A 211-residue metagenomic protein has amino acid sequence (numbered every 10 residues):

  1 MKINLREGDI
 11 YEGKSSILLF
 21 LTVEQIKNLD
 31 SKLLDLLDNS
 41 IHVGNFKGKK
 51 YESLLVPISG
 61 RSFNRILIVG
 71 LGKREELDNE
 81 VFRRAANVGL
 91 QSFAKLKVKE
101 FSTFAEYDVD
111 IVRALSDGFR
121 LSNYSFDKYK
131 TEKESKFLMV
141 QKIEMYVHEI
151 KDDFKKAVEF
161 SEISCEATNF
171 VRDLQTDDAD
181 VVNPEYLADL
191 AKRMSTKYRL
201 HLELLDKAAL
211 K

Functional and structural regions predicted by a protein language model:
M1-K211: Short amphipathic alpha-helical segment within the helicase RecA-like ATPase core that mediates nucleic-acid
